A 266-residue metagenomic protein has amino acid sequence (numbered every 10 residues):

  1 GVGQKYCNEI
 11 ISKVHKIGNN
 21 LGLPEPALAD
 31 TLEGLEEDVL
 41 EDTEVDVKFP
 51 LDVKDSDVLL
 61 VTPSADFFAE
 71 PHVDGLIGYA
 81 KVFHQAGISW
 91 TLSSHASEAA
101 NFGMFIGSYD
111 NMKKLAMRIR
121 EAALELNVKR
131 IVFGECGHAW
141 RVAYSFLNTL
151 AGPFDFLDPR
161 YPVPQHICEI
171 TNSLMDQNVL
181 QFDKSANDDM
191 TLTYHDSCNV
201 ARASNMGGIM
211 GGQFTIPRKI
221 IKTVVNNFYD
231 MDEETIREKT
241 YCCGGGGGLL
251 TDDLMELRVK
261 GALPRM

Functional and structural regions predicted by a protein language model:
G1-L147: Iron-sulfur-cluster electron-transfer modules
T62, E135, H166-C168, D196-C198: Short, structured patches in soluble enzyme cores that scaffold and shape functional sites
D74-L76, S145-T149, V179-L180, G207-I209: Short, glycine/charged-enriched secondary-structure capping and boundary segments
T91-S93, Q165, Y229-D232: General small-molecule cofactor/ligand-binding pocket signal
K113-I119, I170-N178: Active-site glycine-rich loop that binds ribose-phosphate moieties when present
A116-R120, L147-F154, R258-L263: Short, electropositive alpha-helical surface patch
W140-C168: Short acidic, glycine/proline-enriched helix-loop-strand junctions
M175-M266: Redox cofactor-anchoring modules in respiratory/redox and cofactor-processing assemblies
